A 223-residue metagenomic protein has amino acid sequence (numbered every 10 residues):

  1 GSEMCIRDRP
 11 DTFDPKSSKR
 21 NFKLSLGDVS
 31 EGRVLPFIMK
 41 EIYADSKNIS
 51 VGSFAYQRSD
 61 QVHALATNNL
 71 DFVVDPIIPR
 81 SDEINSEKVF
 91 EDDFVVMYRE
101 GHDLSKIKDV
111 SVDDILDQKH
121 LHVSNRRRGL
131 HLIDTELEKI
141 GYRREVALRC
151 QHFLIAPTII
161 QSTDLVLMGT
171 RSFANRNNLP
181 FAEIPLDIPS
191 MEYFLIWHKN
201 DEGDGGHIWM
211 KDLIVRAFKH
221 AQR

Functional and structural regions predicted by a protein language model:
G1-I6: Short, small-residue-biased leader/transition segments that mark boundaries at the very start of proteins
S17-S81, C150: Central regulatory/effector-binding core of bacterial HTH transcription factors
N21-S25, V73, M97, L121 (+1 more regions): Short, well-ordered beta-strand segments
K23-S25, F94, V110-L130, F218: Short loop->beta-strand "edge-of-pocket" segments that line small-molecule binding or catalytic clefts across diverse
Q57-L70, P76, R126-P180: Hydrophobic hinge/microswitch elements
S81-H120, G205-I208: Flexible hinge/capping segments at coil-to-helix
D82-K88, D92, Q151-E202: Beta-alpha-beta core module
L104-S105, Q118-I140, G203-K211, A221: Secondary-structure junction motif
